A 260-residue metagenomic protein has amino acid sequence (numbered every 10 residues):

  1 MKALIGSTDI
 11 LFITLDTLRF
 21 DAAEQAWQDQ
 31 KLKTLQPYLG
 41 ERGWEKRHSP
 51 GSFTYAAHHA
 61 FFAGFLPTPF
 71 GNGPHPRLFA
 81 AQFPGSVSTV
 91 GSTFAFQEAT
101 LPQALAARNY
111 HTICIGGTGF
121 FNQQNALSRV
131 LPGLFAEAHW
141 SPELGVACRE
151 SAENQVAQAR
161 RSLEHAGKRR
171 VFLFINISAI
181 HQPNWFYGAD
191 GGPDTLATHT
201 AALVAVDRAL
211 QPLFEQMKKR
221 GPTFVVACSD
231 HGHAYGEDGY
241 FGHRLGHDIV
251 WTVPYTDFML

Functional and structural regions predicted by a protein language model:
M1-L260: Catalytic domains that recognize anionic headgroups
